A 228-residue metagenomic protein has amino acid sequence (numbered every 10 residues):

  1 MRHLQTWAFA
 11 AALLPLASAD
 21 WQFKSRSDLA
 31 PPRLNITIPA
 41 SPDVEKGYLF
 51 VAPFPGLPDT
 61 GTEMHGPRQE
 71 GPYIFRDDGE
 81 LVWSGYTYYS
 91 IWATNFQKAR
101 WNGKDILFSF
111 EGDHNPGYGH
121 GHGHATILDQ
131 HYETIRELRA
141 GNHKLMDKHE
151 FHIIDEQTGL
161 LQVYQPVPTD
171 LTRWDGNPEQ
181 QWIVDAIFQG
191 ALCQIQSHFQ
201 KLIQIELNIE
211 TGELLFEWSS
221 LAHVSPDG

Functional and structural regions predicted by a protein language model:
M1-A19: Fungal secretory targeting signals
L16-G228: Histidine-/acidic-rich catalytic cores in large beta-rich domains
